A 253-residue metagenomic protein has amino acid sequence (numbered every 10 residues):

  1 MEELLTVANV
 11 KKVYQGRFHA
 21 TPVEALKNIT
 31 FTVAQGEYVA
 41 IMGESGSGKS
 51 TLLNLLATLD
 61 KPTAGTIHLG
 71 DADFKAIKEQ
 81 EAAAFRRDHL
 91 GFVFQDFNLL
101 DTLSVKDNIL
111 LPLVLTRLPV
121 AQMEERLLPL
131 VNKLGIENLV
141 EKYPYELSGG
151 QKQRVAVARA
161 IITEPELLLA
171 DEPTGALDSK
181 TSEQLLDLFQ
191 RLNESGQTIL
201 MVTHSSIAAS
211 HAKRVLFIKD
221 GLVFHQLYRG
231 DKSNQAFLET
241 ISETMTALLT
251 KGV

Functional and structural regions predicted by a protein language model:
M42-E44: The feature captures the beta-strand-to-loop junction immediately N-terminal to the Walker
A57: Helix-to-loop junction immediately C-terminal to a conserved catalytic motif
G65-D73: Conserved ABC transporter NBD signature motif
L103-L111: Short coil-to-helix segment of the ABC ATPase nucleotide-binding domain corresponding to the Q-loop/switch region
Y143-L147, Q151: Conserved ABC ATPase signature
I162-E166: A short, proline-enriched helix->beta-strand linker immediately N-terminal to the Walker B motif in ABC-type P-loop
L168-D171: Catalytic Walker B motif of ABC-type/P-loop ATPase nucleotide-binding domains
